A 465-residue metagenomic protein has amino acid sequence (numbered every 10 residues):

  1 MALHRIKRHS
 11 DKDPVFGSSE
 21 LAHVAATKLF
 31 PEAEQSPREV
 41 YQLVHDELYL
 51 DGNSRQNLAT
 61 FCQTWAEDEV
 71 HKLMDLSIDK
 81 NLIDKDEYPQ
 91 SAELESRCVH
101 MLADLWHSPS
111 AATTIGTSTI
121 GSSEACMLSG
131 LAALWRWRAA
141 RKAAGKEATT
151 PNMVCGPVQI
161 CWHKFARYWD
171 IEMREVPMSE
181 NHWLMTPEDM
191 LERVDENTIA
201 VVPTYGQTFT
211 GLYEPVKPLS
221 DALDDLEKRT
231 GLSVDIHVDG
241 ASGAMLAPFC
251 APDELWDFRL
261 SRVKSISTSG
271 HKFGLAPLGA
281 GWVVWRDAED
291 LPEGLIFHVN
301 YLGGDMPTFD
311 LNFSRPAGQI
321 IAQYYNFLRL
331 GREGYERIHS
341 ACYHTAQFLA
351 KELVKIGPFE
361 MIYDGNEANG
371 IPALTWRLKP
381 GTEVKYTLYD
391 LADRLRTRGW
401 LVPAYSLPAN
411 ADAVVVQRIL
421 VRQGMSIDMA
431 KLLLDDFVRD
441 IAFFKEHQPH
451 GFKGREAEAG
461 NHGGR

Functional and structural regions predicted by a protein language model:
M1-T113, G399-V402, D436-F437, R465: N-terminal entrance/gating region of PLP-dependent enzymes' catalytic architecture
A2, K7-H9, I120-F297, L302: Conserved PLP-enzyme active-site core in the AAT-like
A26, I78-D86, S110-T117, A148-T150 (+6 more regions): Glycine- and acidic
V202, E367, I371-K385, A392 (+1 more regions): Conserved PLP-binding active-site segment of the aspartate aminotransferase-like
L226, A411-R465: PLP-dependent enzyme catalytic core of the Aspartate aminotransferase-like
T230-D235, R337-I338, L353-N366, Y405-L407 (+1 more regions): Flexible, glycine/charged-enriched surface loops at secondary-structure junctions
F249-P372, W376-T382: Active-site C-terminal subdomain of aminotransferase-like
L395-P403, V438-K445: A common structural junction motif
